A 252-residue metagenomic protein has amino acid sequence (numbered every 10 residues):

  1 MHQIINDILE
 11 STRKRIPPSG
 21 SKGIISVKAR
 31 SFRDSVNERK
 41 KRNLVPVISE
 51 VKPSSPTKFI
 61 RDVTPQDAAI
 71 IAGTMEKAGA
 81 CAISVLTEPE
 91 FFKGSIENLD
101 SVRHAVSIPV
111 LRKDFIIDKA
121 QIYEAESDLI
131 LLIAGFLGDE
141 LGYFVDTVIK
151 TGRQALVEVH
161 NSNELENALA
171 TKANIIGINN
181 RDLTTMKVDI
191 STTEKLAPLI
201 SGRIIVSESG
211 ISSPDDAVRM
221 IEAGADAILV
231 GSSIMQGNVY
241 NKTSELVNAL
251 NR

Functional and structural regions predicted by a protein language model:
M1-V110, I117, R153-K172, T184 (+4 more regions): Conserved N-terminal beta1-alpha1 strand-loop-helix module at the mouth
A72, L99, K119-I122, V145 (+3 more regions): Generic hydrophobic/aromatic pocket-lining and core-packing "Φ" positions
G79-A80, A105-I108, E126-L131, I149-R153 (+3 more regions): Glycine-enriched alpha-helix->loop->beta-strand junction motifs that scaffold or abut catalytic
I108-D118, L132-L137: Glycine- and Gly-Pro-enriched alpha-helical subdomains that act as flexible, kink-prone "lid/hinge" or packing modules
I117-D128, H160-K172, S207-V230, L246: Catalytic cores of alpha/beta
D128-G142, I178-T185, A223-S244: Glycine-rich phosphate-binding active-site loops on the catalytic face of alpha/beta enzymes
E140-V157: C-terminal EAL-domain catalytic cores of bacterial cyclic di-GMP phosphodiesterases
I175-D216, I221-D226: Catalytic-face loop-and-helix region of soluble metabolic enzyme cores
